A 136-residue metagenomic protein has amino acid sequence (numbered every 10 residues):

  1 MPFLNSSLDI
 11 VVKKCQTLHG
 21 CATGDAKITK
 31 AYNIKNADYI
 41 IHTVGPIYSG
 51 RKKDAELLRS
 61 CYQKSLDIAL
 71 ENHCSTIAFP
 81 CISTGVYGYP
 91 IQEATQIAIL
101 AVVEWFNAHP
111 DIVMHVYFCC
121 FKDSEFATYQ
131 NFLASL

Functional and structural regions predicted by a protein language model:
M1-L136: Macrodomain-like recognition of ADP-ribose-binding/processing modules
